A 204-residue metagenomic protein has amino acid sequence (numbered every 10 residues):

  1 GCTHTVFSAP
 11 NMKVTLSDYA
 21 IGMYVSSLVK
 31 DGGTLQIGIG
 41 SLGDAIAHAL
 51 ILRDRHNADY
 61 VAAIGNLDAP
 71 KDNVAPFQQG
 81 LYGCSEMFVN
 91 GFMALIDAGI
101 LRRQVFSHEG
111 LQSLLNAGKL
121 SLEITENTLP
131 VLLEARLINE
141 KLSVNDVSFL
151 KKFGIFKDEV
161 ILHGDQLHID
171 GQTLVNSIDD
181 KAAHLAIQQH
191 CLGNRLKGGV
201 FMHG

Functional and structural regions predicted by a protein language model:
G1-G204: Conserved alpha/beta enzyme-core scaffold
